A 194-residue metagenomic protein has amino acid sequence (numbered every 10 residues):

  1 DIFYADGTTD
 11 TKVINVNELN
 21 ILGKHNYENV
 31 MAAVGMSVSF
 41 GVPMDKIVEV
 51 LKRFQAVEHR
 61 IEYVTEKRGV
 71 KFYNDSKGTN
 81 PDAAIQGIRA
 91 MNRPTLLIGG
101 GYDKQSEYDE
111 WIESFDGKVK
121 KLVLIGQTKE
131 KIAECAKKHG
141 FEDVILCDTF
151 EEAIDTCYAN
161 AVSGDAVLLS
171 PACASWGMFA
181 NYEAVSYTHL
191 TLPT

Functional and structural regions predicted by a protein language model:
D1-G7: Short polybasic amphipathic segments
V13-V119: Nucleotide phosphate-binding/pyrophosphate-handling subdomain across enzymes that bind or process nucleotide phosphates
M44, P81, Y108, K129 (+2 more regions): Residues at or immediately preceding the N-termini of alpha-helices
D109-G164: C-terminal helical cap/extension that packs against the catalytic core of soluble nucleotide-cofactor enzymes
L168-A172: Short beta-strands and strand-loop turn motifs
G177-N181: Glycine/threonine-rich flexible loop motifs
T188-T194: Conserved small/polar residues in nucleotide/adenosyl-binding loops
